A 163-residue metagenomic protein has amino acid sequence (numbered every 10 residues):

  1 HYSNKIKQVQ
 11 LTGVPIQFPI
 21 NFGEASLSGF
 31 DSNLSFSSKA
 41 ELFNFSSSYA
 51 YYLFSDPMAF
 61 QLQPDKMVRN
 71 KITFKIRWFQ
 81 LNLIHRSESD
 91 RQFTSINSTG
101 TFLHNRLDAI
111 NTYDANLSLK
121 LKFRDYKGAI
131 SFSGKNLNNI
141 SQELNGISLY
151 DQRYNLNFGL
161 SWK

Functional and structural regions predicted by a protein language model:
H1-T94, N138: Gram-negative outer-membrane beta-barrel transporters
Y2, K39, S89-I96, D108 (+1 more regions): C-terminal beta-signal and adjacent terminal beta-strands/loops of Gram-negative outer-membrane beta-barrel proteins
P19-G23, D56-Q61, F102-R106, E143-L149: Outer-membrane beta-barrel domain signature
L27, Q80-N82, N105-A115: Conserved long hydrophobic alpha-helices within structured protein cores
S28-S32, K66-I72, N111-L117, Q152-F158: Hydrophobic, lipid-facing positions within transmembrane beta-strands of outer-membrane proteins
L62-Q63, T99, Y126: Short glycine/proline-enriched turns and hinge-like loops at secondary-structure junctions
S95-L103: Short, surface-exposed loop/helix-turn segments at secondary-structure junctions that function as lids/hinges flanking
